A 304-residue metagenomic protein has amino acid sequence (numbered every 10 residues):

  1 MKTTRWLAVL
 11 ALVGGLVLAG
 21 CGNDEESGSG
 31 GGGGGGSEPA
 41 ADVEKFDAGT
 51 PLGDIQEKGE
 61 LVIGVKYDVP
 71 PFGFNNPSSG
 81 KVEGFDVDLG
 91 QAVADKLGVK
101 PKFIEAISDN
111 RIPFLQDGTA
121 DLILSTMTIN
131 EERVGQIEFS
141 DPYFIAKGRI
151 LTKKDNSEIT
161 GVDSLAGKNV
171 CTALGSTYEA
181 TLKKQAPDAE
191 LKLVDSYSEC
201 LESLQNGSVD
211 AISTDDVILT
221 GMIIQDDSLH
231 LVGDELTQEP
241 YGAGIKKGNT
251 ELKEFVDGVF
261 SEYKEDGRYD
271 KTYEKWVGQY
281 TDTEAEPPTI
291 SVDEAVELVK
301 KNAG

Functional and structural regions predicted by a protein language model:
V17-G20: C-terminal motif of bacterial Sec signal peptides marking the signal peptidase cleavage site
G22-E25: Bacterial signal peptide processing site
S27-S29, G33-G35, A40, T177-V194 (+3 more regions): Ligand-binding clefts/hinges and TM-proximal coupling segments of bilobed small-molecule sensing domains
E38-L124: Extracytoplasmic small-molecule ligand-binding "clamshell" domains of the periplasmic binding protein/Venus flytrap
A48, F103-P113, S157, S176 (+3 more regions): Short helix-initiation/N-cap motifs at beta->coil->alpha
Q91, K100-D163: Acidic, polar ligand-binding/catalytic clefts
P113, M127-G135, K183-K184, S198 (+1 more regions): A ligand-binding cleft/hinge motif common to bilobed small-molecule-binding domains
I145-T152, T220-F260, Y280-A303: Periplasmic-binding protein-like
